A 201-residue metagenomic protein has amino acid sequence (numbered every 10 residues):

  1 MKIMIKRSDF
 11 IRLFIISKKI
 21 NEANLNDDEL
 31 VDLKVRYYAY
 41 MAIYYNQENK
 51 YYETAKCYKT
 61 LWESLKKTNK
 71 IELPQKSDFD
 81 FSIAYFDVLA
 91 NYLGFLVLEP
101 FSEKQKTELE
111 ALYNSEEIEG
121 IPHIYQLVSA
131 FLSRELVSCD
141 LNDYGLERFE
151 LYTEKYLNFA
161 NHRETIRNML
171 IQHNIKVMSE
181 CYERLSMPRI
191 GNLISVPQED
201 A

Functional and structural regions predicted by a protein language model:
M1-A201: Extended alpha-helical scaffold regions
